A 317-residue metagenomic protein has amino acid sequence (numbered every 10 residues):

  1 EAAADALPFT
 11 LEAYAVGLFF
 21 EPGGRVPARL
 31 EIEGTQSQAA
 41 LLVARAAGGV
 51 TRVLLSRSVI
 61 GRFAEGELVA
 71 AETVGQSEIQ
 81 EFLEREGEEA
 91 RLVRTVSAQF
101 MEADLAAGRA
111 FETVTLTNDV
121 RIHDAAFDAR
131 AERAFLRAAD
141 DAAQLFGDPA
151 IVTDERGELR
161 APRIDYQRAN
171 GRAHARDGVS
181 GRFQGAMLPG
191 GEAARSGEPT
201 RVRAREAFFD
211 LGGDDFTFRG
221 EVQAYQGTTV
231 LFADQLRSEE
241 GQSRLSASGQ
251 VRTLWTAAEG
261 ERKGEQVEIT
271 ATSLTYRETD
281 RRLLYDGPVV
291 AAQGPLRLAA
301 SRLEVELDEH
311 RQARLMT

Functional and structural regions predicted by a protein language model:
E1-T317: Mature-chain termini and adjacent capping regions
